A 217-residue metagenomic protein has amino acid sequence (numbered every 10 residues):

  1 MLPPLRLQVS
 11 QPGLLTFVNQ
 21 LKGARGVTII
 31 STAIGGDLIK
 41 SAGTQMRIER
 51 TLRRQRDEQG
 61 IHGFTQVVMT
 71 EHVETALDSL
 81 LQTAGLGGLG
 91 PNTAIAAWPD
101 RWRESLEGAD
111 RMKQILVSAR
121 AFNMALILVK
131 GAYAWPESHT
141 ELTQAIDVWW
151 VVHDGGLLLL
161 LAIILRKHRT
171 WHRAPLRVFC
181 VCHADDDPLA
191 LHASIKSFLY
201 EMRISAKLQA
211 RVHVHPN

Functional and structural regions predicted by a protein language model:
M1-N217: Membrane-embedded alpha-helical bundles that form conduits across membranes
